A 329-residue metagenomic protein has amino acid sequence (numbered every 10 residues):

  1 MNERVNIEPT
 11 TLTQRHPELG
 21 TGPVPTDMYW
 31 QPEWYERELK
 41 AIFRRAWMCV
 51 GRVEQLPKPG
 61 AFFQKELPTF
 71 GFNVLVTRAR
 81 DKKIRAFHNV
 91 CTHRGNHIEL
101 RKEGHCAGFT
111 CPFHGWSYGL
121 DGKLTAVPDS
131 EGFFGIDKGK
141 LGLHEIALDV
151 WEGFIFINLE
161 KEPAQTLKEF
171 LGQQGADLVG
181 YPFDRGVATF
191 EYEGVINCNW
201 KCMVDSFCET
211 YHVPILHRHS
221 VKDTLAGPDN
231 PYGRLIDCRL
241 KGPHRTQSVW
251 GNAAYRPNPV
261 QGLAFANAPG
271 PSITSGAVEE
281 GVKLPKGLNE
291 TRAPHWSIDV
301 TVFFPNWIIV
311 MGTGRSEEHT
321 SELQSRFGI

Functional and structural regions predicted by a protein language model:
M1-N2, W30: A noncatalytic interaction/capping subdomain that flanks phosphate/NTP-handling catalytic cores
E3, A61, K83, N89 (+3 more regions): C-terminal catalytic domain of Rieske-type non-heme iron oxygenases
N6-T26, D184: Short, contiguous pre-domain boundary segments
V24-T69, L75: Non-catalytic accessory segments flanking enzyme active sites
E36, K40, R44, N89-T92 (+3 more regions): A broad, structural surface signal
R45-V50, P57-K58, V127-G132, T301-P305: Short Pro/Gly-enriched beta-strand edge/turn motifs at strand-loop
Q55-K161, Q165-A176: Rieske [2Fe-2S] iron-sulfur-binding domain
I329: GGW-centered surface loops in extracellular recognition modules
